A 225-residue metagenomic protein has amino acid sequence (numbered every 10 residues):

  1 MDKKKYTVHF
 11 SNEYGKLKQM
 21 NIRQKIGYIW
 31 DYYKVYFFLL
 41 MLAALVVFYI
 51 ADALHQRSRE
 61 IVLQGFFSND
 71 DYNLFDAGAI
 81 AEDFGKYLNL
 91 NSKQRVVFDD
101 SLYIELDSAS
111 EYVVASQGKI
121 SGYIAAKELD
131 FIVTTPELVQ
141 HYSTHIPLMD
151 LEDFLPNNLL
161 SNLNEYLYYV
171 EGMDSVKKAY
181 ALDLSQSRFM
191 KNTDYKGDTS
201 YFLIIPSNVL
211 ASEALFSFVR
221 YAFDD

Functional and structural regions predicted by a protein language model:
M1-T7: N-terminal targeting leaders characterized by basic, low-complexity, disordered sequences that direct proteins
S11-R23: Short, membrane-interfacial amphipathic segments enriched in basic
Y32-L54: Hydrophobic membrane-insertion alpha-helices, especially the h-region of bacterial N-terminal signal peptides
I61-D71, V96-D99: Short, well-ordered beta-strand elements
A79-P136: Extracytoplasmic/periplasmic/luminal assembly and interaction segments in envelope/secretory/respiratory proteins
A115-D174: Extracytoplasmic "Venus flytrap"/periplasmic binding protein-like
D198-L210: A bilobed periplasmic-binding-protein/Venus flytrap-type ligand-binding module shared by bacterial periplasmic
V209-D225: Surface-exposed amphipathic alpha-helical segments
